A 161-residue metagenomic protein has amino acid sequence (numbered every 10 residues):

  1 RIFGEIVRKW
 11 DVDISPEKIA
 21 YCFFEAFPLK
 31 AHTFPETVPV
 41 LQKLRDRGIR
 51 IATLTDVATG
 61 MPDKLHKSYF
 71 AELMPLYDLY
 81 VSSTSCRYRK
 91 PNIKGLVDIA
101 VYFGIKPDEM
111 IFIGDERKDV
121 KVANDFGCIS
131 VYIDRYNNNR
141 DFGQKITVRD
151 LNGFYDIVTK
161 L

Functional and structural regions predicted by a protein language model:
R1-C22: A metal-dependent, Asp-based hydrolase signature
K9, A26, G60: Mid-sequence acidic-hydrophobic segments that form the walls of catalytic/ligand-binding cavities or oligomerization
V12-D13, A31, R89: Helix-turn-helix-type domain boundary/helix-start signal
C22-A31: Surface-exposed cleft-lining segments at the edges of enzyme active sites
H32-T37: A short, well-structured juxtamembrane/interface segment
V38, Q42-K43, I49, L54-L161: Asp-based, Mg2+/Mn2+-dependent phosphohydrolase catalytic module
